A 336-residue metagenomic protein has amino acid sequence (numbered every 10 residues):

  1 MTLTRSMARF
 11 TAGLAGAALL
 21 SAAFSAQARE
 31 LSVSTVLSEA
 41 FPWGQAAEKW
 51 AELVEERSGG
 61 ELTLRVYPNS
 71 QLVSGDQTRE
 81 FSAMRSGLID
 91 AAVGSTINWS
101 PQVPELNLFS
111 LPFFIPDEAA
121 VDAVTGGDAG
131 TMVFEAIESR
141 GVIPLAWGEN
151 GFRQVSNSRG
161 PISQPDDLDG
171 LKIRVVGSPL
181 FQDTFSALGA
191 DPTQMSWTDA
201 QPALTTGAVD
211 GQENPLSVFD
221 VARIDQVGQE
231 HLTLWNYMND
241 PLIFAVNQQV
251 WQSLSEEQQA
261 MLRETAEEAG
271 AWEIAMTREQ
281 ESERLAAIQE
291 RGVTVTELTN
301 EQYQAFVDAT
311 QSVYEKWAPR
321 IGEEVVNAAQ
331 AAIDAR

Functional and structural regions predicted by a protein language model:
M1-T2, Q252: Helix-centric, low-specificity signal for extended rod-like, repetitive segments
T2-L14: Bacterial N-terminal signal peptides that target proteins for export
M7-R9, F24, N214: Generic secretory/membrane-interface signal
A12, A18-S21: N-terminal leader/domain-start detector
A15-G16, A26: Cleavable N-terminal signal peptides
A22-A28: Sec/Tat signal peptide C-region and signal peptidase I cleavage site
R29-A120, A129-T131, I137-R336: N-terminal secretory/targeting leader peptides
